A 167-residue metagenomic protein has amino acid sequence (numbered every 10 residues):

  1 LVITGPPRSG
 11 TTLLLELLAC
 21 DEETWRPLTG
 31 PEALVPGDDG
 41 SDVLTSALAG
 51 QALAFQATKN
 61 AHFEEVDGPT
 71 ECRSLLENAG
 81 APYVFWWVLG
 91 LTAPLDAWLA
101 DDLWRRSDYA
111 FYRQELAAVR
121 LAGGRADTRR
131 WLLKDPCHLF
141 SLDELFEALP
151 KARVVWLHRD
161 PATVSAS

Functional and structural regions predicted by a protein language model:
V2, L13, E115, S141-E144: Short, hydrophobic/aromatic alpha-helical segments in well-folded domains
V2-E23: Glycine-rich phosphate-binding P-loop
T4-P6, L132-P136, H158: Short His-Asn-centered micro-motif
R8-S9, E32-V35, A81, C137-F140 (+1 more regions): Short, solvent-exposed loop/turn segments at secondary-structure junctions
L17, E115-A122, L145-K151: Generic, well-ordered alpha-helical scaffold segments in large soluble proteins
T24-G30: Short secondary-structure capping/junction motifs at helix and strand boundaries
E32-W131: PAPS-dependent sulfation machinery
K134, L145-S167: Conserved phosphate-donor/acceptor-positioning beta-strand/loop module used by diverse small-molecule
